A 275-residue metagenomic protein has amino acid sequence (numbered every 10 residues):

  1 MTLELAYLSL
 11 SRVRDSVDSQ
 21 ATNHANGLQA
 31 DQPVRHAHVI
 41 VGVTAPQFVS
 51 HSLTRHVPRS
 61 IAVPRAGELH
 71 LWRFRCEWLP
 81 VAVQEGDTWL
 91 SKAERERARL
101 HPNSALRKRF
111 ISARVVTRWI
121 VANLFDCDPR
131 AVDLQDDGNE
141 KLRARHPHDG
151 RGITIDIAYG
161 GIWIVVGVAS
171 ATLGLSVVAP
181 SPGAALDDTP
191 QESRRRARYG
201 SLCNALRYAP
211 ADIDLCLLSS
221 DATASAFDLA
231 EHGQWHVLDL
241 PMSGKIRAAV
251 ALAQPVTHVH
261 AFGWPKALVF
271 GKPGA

Functional and structural regions predicted by a protein language model:
T2-V13, G27, D31-A275: Core catalytic alpha/beta fold that binds nucleotide/phospho-ligands
